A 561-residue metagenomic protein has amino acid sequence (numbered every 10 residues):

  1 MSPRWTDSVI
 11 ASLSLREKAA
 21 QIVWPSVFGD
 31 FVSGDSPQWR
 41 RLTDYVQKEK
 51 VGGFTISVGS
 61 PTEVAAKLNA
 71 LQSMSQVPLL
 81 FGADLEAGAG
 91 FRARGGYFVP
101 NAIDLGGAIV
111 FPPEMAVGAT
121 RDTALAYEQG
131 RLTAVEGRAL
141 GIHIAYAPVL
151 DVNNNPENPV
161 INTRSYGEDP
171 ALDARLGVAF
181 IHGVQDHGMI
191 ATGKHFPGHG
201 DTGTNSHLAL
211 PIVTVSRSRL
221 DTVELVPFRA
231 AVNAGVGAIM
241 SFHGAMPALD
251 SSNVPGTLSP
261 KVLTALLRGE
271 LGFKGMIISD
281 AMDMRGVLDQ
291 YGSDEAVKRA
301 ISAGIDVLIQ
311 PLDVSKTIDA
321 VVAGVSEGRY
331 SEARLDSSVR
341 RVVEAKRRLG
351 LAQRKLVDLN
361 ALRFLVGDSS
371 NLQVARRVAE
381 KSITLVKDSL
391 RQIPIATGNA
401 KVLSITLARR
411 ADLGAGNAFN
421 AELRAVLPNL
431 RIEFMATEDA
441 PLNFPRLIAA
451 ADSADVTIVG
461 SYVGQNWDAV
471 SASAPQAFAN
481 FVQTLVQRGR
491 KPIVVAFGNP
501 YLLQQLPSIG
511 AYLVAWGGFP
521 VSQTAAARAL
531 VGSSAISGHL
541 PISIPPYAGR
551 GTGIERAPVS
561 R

Functional and structural regions predicted by a protein language model:
M1-D104, V110, D388, A454: N-terminal hydrophobic targeting/anchoring segments and the immediately downstream early-domain regions of hydrolases
M1-D44, G269, Q290-R561: Preference for extracellular/luminal or secreted protein segments
A11-S14, F54, E63-L79, A83 (+4 more regions): Second-shell residues forming the walls of enzyme active-site clefts
A20-I22, S26-F28, L42-P61, Y146 (+4 more regions): Short acidic, glycine-rich surface-loop motifs adjacent to enzyme active sites
P25-P37, G106, P112-E128, A209-V223 (+1 more regions): Active-site mouth loops of central-metabolism enzymes
F28-V32, G59-T62, E86-G90, L150-N154 (+8 more regions): Solvent-exposed loop/turn segments at secondary-structure junctions within structured extracellular/periplasmic domains
Y45-V46, L71, G137, V184 (+4 more regions): Generic structural signal for hydrophobic
P112-I142, V149-N158, N162-S165, P170 (+5 more regions): A substrate-binding/cap region within the structured catalytic cores of diverse enzymes
